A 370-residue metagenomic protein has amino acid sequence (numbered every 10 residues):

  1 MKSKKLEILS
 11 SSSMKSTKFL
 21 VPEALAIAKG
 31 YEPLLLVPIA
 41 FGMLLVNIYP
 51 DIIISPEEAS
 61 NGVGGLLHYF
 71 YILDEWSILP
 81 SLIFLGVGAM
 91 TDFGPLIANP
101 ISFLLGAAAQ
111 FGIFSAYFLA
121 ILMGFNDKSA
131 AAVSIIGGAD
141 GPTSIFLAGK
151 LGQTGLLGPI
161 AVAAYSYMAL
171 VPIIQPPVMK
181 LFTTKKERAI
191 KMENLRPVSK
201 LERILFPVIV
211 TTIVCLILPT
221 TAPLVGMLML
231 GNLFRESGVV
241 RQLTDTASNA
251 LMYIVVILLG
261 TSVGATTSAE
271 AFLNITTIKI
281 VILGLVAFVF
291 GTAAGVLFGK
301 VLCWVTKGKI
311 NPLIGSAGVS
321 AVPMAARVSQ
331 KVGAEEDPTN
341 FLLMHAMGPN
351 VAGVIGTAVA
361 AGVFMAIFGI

Functional and structural regions predicted by a protein language model:
M14-K18, H68-I83, S129-I135, L216-M229 (+1 more regions): Structural signature of hydrophobic alpha-helical transmembrane segments
L25-K29, F41-I78, L233-V256, V263 (+1 more regions): Hydrophobic transmembrane alpha-helices of multi-pass solute/ion transporters
I27-L35, S55, Y69-F70, M90-L105 (+4 more regions): Interfacial helix-loop-helix linkers and transmembrane-helix boundary segments in multi-pass membrane proteins
W76, F84-M90, L105-S115, L119 (+3 more regions): Alpha-helical membrane segments and immediately flanking helix-loop junctions that form or couple to the substrate/ion
L96-Y117, S268-G295, A346-N350: Entry/N-cap segments of selected transmembrane alpha helices and their immediately preceding amphipathic helices
G155-I173, L283-G291, I314: Alpha-helical transmembrane segments
S166-V239: Membrane-embedded hairpin module used as a gating/binding unit in multi-pass transport and secretion proteins
T211-G295: Transmembrane helical segments that form the transport core of multi-pass membrane transport proteins
